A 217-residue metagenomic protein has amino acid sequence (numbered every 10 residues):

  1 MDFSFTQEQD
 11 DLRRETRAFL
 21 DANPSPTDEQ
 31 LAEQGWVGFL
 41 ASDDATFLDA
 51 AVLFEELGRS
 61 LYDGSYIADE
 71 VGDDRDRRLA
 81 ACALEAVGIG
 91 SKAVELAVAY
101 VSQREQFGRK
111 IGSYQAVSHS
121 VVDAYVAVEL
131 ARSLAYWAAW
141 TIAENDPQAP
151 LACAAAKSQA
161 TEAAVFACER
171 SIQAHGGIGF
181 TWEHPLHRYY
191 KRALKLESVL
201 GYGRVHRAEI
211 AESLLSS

Functional and structural regions predicted by a protein language model:
M1-S60, L79-S217: Alpha-helical interface subdomain recognition
A68-D73: A short core secondary-structure module
D76: Conserved Rossmann-fold dehydrogenase catalytic segment
